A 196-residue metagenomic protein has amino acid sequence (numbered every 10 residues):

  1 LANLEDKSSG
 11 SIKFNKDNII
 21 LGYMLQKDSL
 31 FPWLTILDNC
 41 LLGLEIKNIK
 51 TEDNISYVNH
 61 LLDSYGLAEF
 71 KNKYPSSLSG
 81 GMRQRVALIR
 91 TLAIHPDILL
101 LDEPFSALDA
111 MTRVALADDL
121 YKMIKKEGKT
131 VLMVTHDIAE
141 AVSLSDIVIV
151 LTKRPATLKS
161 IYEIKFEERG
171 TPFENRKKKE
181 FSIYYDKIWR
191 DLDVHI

Functional and structural regions predicted by a protein language model:
A2: Helix-to-loop junction immediately C-terminal to a conserved catalytic motif
S9-I19: Conserved ABC transporter NBD signature motif
L34-L41: Short coil-to-helix segment of the ABC ATPase nucleotide-binding domain corresponding to the Q-loop/switch region
L41, E52-F70, K122: Conserved ABC ATPase "signature" region
K73-S76, I94: Conserved signature/switch motifs of ABC ATPase nucleotide-binding domains
L99-D102: Catalytic Walker B motif of ABC-type/P-loop ATPase nucleotide-binding domains
R113-E127: Helical segment within the ABC ATPase nucleotide-binding domain
